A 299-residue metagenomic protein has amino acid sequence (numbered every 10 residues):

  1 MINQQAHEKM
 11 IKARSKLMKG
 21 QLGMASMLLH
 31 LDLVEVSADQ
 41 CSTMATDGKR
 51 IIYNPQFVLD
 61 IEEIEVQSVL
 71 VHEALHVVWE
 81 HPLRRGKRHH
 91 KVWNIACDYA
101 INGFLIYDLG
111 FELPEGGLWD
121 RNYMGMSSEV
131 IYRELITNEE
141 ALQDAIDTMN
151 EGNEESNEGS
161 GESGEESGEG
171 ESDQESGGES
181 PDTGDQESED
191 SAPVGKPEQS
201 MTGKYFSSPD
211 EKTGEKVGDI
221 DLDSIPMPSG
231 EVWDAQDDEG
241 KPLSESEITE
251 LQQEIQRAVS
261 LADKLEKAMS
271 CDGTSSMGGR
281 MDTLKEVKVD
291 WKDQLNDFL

Functional and structural regions predicted by a protein language model:
M1-L70, A74-F111, G117: Basic/hydrophobic alpha-helical interface regions
G103-L299: Negatively charged
